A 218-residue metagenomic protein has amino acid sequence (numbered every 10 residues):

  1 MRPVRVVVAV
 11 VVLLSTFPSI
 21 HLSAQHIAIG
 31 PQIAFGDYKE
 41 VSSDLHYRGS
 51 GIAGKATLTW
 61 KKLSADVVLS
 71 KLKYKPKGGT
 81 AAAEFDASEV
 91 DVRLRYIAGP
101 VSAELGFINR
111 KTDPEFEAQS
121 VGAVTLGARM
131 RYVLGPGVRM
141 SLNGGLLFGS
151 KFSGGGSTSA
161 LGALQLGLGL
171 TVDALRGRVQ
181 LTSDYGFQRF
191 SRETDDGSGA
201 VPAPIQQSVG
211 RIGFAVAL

Functional and structural regions predicted by a protein language model:
M1-A28, A217-L218: Cleavable N-terminal export/targeting peptides
L22-G79, R211, A217: Short glycine/proline- and aromatic-enriched beta-strand/turn motifs that initiate or cap beta-hairpins
S23-I29, S50-I52, K61-A65, G99-A103 (+4 more regions): Outer-envelope beta-barrel architecture signal
I27-I33, A56, A65-L69, V92-L94 (+6 more regions): Membrane-embedded beta-strand positions of outer-membrane beta-barrel proteins
I33-K39, W60-K62, L69-K75, A98-P100 (+7 more regions): Transmembrane beta-strands of outer-membrane beta-barrel pores
K39-D44, P76-A82, K111-E117, S150-T158 (+1 more regions): Extracellular loop and loop/strand-boundary signature of outer-membrane beta-barrel proteins
H46-I52, T59, K73, E84-V90 (+4 more regions): Residues that define the transmembrane beta-barrel architecture of outer-membrane proteins
S159-L218: Predominantly the C-terminal beta-signal and adjacent terminal strand-loop region of outer-membrane beta-barrel
